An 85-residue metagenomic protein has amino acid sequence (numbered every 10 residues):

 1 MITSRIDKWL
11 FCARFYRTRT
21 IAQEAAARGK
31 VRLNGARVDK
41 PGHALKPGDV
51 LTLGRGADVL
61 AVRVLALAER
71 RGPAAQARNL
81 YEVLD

Functional and structural regions predicted by a protein language model:
I2-P47: A basic, amphipathic helix-loop patch mediating RNA/tRNA/ribosome contacts
K8, A57-D85: C-terminal structural segments of small proteins and small subunits
V50: Short histidine
